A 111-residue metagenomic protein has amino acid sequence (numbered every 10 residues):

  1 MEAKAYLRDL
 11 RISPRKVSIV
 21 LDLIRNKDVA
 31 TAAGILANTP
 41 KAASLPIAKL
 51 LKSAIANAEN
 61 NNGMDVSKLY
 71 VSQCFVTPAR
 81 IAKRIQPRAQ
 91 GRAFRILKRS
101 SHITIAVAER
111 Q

Functional and structural regions predicted by a protein language model:
M1-Q111: Structured, basic alpha/beta domains of bacterial-type, RNA-associated proteins
